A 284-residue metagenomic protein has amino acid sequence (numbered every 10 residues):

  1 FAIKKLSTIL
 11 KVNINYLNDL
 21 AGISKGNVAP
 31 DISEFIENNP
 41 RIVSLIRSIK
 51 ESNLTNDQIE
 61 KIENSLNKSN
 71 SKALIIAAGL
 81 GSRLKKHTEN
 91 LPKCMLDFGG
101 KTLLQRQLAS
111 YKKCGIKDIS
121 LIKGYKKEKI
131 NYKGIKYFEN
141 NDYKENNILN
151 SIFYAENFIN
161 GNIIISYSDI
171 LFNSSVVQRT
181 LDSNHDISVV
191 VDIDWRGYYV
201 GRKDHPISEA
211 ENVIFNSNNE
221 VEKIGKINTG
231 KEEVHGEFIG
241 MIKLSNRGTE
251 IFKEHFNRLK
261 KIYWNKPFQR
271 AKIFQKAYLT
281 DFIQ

Functional and structural regions predicted by a protein language model:
A2-Y16: DNA major-groove recognition helix of helix-turn-helix/homeodomain DNA-binding modules
I23-N67: Interfacial/linker helices and their anchor residues that mediate assembly or domain coupling
L66-E89: N-terminal nucleotide-binding beta1-loop-alpha1 segment
K101-D118, Y154-N157: A short, N-terminal amphipathic alpha-helix
Y132, S174-L259: Conserved core of the sugar-phosphate nucleotidyltransferase
Y132-I165: Short phosphate-binding loop-to-helix
S168-I170: The conserved acidic donor/metal-binding loop of glycosyltransferases
A271-Q284: A C-terminal functional module that forms or caps the active site or interfaces directly with catalytic machinery
